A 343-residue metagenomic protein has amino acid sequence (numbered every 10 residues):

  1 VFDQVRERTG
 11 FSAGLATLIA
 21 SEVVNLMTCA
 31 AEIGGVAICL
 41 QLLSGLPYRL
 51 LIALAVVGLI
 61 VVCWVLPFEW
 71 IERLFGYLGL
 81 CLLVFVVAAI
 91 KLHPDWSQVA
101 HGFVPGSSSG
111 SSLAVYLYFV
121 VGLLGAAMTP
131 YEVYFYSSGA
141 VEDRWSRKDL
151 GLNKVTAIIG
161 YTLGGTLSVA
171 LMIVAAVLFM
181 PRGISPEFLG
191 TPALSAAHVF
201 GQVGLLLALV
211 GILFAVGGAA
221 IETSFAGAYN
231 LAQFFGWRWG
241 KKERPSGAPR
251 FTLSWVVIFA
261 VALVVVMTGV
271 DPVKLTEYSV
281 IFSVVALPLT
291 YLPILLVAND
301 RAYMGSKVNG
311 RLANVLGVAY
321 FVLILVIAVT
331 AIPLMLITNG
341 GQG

Functional and structural regions predicted by a protein language model:
V1-A13, I38, E69, R182-V199 (+3 more regions): Flexible loop linkers connecting adjacent transmembrane helices in multi-pass alpha-helical membrane transporters
F11-S12, R49-A53, I159, L163 (+2 more regions): Loop-to-transmembrane helix boundary motifs in multi-pass membrane proteins
G14-G45, L51-V56, V216-F235, D271-L275 (+1 more regions): Hydrophobic transmembrane alpha-helices that form the core helical bundles of multi-pass secondary transporters
A16-E22, L42-V65, C81-F85, G247-A262 (+1 more regions): Transmembrane alpha-helical segments of multi-pass small-molecule transport proteins
E32-L43, A55-L78, V266-P272, Y303: Membrane-water interface regions at transmembrane-helix termini and the short interhelical loops of multi-pass membrane
L54-A55, C63-H93, V280-F282, L287 (+2 more regions): Membrane-interface loop-to-helix entry segments
L80-S107, L117-S137, I294-A302, I327-N339: Hydrophobic alpha-helical segments and their helix-loop junctions in multi-pass secondary transporters
V141, T162-T191: Extracellular/periplasmic helix-exit of transmembrane alpha-helices
